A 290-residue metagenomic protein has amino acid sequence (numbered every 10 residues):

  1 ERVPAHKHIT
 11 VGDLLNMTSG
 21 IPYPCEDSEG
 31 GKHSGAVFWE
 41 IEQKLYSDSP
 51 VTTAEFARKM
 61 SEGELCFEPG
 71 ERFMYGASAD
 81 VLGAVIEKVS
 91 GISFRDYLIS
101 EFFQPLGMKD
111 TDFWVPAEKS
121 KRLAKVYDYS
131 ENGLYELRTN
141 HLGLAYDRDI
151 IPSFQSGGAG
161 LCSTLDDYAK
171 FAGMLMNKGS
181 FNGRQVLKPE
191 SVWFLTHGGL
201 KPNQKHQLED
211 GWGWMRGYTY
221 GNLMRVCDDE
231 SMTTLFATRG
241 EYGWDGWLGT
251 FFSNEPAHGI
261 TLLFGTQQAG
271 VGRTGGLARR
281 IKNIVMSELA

Functional and structural regions predicted by a protein language model:
E1-F236: Short, surface-exposed loop or secondary-structure junction motifs that flank catalytic or metal-binding residues
N222, G240, T250-F252: Residue-level detector of beta-strand structural context in well-folded domains
R225, G243, S253-E255: Well-ordered beta-strand positions
E230-M232, I260, G270: Residues that cap or initiate secondary-structure elements
F236-Y242: Short, hydrophobic/aromatic-rich segments at coil-to-beta transitions
G246-L248: Short, small/polar residue-rich loop motifs at catalytic or cofactor-binding pockets
F252-N254, G259-Q268: Short, well-ordered beta-strand elements
Q268-A290: Generic C-terminus detector
